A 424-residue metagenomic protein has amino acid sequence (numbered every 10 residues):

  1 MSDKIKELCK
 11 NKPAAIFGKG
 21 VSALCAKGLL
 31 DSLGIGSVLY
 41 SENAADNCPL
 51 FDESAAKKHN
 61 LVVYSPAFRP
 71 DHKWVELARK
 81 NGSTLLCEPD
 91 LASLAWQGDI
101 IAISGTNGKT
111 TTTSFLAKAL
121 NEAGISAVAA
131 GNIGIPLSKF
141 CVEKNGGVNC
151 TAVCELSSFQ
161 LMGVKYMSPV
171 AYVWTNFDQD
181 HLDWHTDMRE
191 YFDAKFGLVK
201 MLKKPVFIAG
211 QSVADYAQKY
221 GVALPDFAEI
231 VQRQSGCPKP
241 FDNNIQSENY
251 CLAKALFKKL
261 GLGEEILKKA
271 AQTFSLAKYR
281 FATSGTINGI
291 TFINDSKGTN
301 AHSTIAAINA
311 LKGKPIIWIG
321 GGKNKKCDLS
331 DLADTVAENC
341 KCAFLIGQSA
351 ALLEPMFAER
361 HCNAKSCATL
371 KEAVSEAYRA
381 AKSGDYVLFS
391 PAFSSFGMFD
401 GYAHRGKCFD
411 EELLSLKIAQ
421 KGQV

Functional and structural regions predicted by a protein language model:
M1-C87, L91, L262, A419: N-terminal leader/targeting and accessory segments in enzymes
I5, K10-A14, C25-L29, S126 (+1 more regions): Nucleotide phosphate-binding/pyrophosphate-handling subdomain across enzymes that bind or process nucleotide phosphates
L30, V62, L85, I103 (+10 more regions): Residue-level signal for inorganic ion chemistry
L39-S41, F207-Q211, I317-G320, N339-Q348: Short internal beta-strands
Y40, E155, W174-N176, L388-A392: Short beta-strands and strand-loop turn motifs
E88-I133: Walker A (P-loop) phosphate-binding motif
G146-G221, D226-F241, G397-A403: Flexible active-site lid/hinge loop adjacent to a nucleotide/diphosphate and Mg2+-phosphate binding pocket
S330-D385, K421-V424: C-terminal helical cap/extension that packs against the catalytic core of soluble nucleotide-cofactor enzymes
